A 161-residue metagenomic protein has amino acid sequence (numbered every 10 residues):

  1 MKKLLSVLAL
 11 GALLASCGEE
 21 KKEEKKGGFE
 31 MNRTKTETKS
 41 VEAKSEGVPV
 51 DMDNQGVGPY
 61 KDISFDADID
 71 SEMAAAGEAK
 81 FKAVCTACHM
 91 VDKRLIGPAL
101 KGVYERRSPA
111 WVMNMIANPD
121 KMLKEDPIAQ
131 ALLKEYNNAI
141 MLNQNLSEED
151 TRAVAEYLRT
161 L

Functional and structural regions predicted by a protein language model:
M1-A15: Sec-dependent bacterial lipoprotein signal peptides
C17-K21: Bacterial signal peptide processing site
K22-K35: N-terminal targeting or signal-anchor segments and their processing/structural boundaries
R33, E37-K80: Electrostatic cytochrome c docking/interface patches
G77, F81-D92, V112, V154-L158: The canonical Cys-X-X-Cys-His
M90-N118: Gly/Gly-Pro-rich "capping" loops immediately C-terminal to redox-active cysteine motifs in periplasmic/lumenal
I96-V103, K121-D150: Axial heme c-ligation environment in periplasmic c-type cytochrome domains
A110-M115, N138-L161: C-terminal capping alpha-helices of c-type cytochrome domains
